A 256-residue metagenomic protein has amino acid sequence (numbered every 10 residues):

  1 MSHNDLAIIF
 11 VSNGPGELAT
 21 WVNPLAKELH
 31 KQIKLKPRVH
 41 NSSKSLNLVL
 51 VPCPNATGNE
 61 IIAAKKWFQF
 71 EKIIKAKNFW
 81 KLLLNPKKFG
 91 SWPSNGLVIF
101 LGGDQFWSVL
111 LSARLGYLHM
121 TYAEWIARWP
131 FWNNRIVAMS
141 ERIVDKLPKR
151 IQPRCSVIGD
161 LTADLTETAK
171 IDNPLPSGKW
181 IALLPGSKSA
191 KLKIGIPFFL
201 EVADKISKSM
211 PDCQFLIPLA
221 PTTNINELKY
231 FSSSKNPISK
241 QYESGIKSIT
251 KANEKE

Functional and structural regions predicted by a protein language model:
M1-L6, T168-P185, K205-S209: Nucleotide-sugar donor-binding and catalytic loop/hinge architecture of NDP-sugar-dependent glycosyltransferases
N4-L6, K44, G96, K179 (+1 more regions): Nucleotide donor/acceptor-binding cores
I9, R135, D172, G178-K179 (+2 more regions): Active-site anion-handling motifs in enzyme catalytic cores
I9-E167, L184-K188, L192, K205: Active-site and donor-binding regions of nucleotide-sugar-utilizing enzymes
W21-K31, S187-I238: Conserved catalytic-core segment of nucleotide-activated headgroup transferases in glycan assembly
K72, K229-E256: Nucleotide-activated donor-binding/catalytic signature segment of Leloir-type glycosyltransferases, i.e., the conserved
S91-N95, P176, M210: Glycine-rich phosphate-binding loop signature in dinucleotide/nucleotide-binding domains
Q152-C155, L161-P176, P237-G245: Short, flexible helix-coil linker/hinge segments at the edges of structured domains or between repeats
